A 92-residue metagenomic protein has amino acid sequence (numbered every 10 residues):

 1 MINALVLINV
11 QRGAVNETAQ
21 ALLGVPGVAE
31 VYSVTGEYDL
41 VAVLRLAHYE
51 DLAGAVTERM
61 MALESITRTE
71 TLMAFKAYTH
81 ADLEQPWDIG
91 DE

Functional and structural regions predicted by a protein language model:
M1-E92: A compositional/biophysical signature of low hydrophobicity enriched in polar/charged and small residues
